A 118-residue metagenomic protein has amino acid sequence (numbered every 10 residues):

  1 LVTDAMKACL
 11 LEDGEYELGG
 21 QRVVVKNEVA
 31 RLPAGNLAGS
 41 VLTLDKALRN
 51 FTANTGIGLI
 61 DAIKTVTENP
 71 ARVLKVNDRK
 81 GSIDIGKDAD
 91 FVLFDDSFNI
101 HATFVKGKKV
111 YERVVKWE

Functional and structural regions predicted by a protein language model:
L1-T3, A8-K87, F91-L93: His/Asp/Glu-enriched, well-ordered alpha-helical/loop segment that forms or immediately abuts the divalent-metal
R72, I83-E118: C-terminal cap of metal-dependent C-N hydrolases
